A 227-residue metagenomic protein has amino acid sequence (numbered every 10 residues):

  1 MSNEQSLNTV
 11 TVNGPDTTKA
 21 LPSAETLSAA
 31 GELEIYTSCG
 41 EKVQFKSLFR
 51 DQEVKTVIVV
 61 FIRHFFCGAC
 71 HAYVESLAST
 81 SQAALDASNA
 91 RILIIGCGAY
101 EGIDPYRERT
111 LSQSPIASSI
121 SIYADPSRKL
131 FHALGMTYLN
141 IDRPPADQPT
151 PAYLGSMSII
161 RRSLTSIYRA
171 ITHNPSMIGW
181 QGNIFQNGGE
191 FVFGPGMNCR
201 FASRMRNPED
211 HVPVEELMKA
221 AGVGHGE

Functional and structural regions predicted by a protein language model:
M1-T37: N-proximal helix/coil linker or "cap" segments that precede and/or mark the start of modular domains
A30-T56: A short beta-strand-turn-helix
K42-V43, Q52, G68, E101-I103 (+4 more regions): Eukaryotic short linear interaction motifs
S47-Q82, A90-R91, I95: Short active-site neighborhood of thiol/selenol oxidoreductases, capturing the structured segment around
H71-A72, P105, V212-E215: Generic recognition of short, well-ordered alpha-helical segments
Y73-I116, I120, D125-H132: Structural microenvironment flanking redox-active thiols in thiol-disulfide oxidoreductases
S118-P208: Thiol/selenol-based redox catalytic cores and closely related redox-interacting motifs
P208-G224: A short, polar/charged loop-to-alpha-helix boundary motif
